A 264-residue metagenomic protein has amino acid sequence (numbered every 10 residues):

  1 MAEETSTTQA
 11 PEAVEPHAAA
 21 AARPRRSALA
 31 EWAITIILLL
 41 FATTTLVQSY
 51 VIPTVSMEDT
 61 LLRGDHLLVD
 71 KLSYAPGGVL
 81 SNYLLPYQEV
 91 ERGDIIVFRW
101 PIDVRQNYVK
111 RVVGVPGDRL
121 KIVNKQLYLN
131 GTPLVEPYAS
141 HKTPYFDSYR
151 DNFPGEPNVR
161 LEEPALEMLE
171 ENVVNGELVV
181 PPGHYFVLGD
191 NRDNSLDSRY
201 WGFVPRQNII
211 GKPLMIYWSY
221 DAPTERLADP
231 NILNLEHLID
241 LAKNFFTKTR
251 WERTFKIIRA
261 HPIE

Functional and structural regions predicted by a protein language model:
A2-A28, L46-V51, S56-E264: Soluble "head" domains of membrane/secretory-pathway proteins
E31-L46: Hydrophobic membrane-insertion alpha-helices, especially the h-region of bacterial N-terminal signal peptides
